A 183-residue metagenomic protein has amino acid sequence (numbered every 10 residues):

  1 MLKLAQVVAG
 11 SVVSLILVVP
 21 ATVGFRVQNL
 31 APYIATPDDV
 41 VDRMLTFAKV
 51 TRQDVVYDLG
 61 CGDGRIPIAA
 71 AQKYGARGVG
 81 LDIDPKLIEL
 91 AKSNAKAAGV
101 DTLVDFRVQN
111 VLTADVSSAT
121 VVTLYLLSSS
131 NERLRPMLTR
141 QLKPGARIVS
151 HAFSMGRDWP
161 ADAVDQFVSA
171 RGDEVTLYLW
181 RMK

Functional and structural regions predicted by a protein language model:
L2-D54: S-adenosyl-L-methionine
Q53-G62: Conserved class I S-adenosyl-L-methionine
G64-I68: Glycine-rich SAM-binding Motif I of class I
R77-D82: Conserved SAM-binding motif I beta-strand of class I
I88-S118: S-adenosyl-L-methionine
S117-R133: A short SAM/SAH-binding and catalytic strip from SAM-dependent methyltransferases
S129-K183: C-terminal substrate-binding/active-site "lid" region of AdoMet-derived donor-dependent transferases
